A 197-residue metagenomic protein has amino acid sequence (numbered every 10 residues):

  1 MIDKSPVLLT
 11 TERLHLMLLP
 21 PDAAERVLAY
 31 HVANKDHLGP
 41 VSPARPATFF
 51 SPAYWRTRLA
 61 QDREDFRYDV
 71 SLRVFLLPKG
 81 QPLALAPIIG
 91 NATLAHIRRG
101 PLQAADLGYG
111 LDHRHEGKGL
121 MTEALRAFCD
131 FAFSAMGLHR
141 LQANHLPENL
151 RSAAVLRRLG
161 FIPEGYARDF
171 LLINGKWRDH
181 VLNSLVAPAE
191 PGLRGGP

Functional and structural regions predicted by a protein language model:
M1-R26, Y30-P40, F75-P197: Acyl-donor (CoA/ACP) binding surface of acyl/acetyltransferases
H37-Q61: Conserved GNAT-fold acetyl-CoA-binding loop/helix
A60-E64, D130: Surface-exposed alpha-helical segments enriched in charged/polar residues
D65-D69: Soluble sensory domains of the PAS superfamily and closely related sensory modules
